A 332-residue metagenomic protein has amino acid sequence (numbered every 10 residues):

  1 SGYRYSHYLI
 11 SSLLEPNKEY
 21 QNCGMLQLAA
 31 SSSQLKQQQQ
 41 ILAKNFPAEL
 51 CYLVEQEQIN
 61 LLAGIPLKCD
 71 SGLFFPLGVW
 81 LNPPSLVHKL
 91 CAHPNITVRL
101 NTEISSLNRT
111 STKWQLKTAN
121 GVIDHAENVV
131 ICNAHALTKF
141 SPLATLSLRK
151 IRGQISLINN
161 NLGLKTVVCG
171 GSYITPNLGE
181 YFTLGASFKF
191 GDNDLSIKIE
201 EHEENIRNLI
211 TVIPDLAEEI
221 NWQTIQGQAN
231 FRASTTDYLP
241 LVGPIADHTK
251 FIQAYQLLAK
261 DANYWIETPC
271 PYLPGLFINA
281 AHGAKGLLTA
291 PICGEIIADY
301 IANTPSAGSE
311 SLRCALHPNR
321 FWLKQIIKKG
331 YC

Functional and structural regions predicted by a protein language model:
S1-L62: Dinucleotide-binding Rossmann-like beta1-alpha1 core, especially the glycine-rich loop that anchors the ADP
G2-Y5, L28-Q37, G72-C91, S196-E201 (+2 more regions): Short beta-strand to alpha-helix junction loop
N17-Q27, L50-C91, S187-G191, F277-A280: Helix-loop-beta segment of a Rossmann-like dinucleotide-binding subdomain
Q34-K36, L162-V167, H248: Short helix-loop capping/hinge motifs at secondary-structure junctions, enriched in acidic/polar residues
L62-C69, N108-Q115, S234-Y238: A short, glycine/Asx- and small/polar-enriched loop/turn that sits immediately N-terminal to a beta-strand
L73-N120, D124-N128, C132-N133: Helical element adjacent to the flavin cofactor pocket in flavoenzyme catalytic cores
L107-R109, T118-G227, R232-S234: Flavin-dependent oxidoreductases
N221-C332: C-terminal catalytic lobe of FAD-dependent flavoproteins
